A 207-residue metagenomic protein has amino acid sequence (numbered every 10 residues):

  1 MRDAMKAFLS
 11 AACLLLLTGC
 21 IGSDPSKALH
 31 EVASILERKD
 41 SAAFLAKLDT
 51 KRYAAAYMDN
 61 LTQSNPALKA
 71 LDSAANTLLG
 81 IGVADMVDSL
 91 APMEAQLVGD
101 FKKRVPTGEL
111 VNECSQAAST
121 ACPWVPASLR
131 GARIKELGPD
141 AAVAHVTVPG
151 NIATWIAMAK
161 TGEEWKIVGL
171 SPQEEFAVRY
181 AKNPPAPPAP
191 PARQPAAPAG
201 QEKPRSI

Functional and structural regions predicted by a protein language model:
M1-T18: Sec-dependent bacterial lipoprotein signal peptides
I21-S23: Bacterial signal peptide processing site
P25-D40: Short, aromatic-enriched amphipathic alpha-helices that serve as compact interaction elements
A43-L45: Solenoid-repeat scaffolds in large eukaryotic assemblies
L48-K135: Short solvent-exposed beta->alpha transition segments
R104, E109-T120, A132, A141-P185: Short beta-strand edge/turn micro-motifs at domain boundaries
A127, L137, P149-N151: Short solvent-exposed loop/turn micro-motifs enriched in small/polar/acidic residues
Y180-I207: Compositionally biased, proline/threonine/alanine/serine-rich low-complexity intrinsically disordered stretches
